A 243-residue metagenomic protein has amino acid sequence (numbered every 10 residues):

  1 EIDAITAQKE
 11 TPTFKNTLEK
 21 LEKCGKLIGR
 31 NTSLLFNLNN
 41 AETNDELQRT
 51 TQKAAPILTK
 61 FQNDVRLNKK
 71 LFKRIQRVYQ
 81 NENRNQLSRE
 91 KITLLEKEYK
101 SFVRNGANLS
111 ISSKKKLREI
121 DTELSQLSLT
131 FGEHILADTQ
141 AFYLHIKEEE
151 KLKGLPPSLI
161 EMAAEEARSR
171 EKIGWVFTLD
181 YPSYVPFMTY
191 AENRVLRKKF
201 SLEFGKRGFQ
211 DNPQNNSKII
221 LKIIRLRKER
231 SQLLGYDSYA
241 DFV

Functional and structural regions predicted by a protein language model:
E1-V243: Zn2+-dependent metallopeptidase catalytic domains
